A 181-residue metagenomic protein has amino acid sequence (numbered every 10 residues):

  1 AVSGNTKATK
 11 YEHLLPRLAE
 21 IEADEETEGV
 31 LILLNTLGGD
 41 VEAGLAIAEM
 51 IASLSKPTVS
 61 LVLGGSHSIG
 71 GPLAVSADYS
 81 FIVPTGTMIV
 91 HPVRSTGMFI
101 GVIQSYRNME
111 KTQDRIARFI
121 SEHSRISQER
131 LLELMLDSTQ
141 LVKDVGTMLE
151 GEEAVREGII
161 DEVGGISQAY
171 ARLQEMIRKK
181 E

Functional and structural regions predicted by a protein language model:
A1-G71, V75-H91, S95-E181: N-terminal organellar transit peptides
